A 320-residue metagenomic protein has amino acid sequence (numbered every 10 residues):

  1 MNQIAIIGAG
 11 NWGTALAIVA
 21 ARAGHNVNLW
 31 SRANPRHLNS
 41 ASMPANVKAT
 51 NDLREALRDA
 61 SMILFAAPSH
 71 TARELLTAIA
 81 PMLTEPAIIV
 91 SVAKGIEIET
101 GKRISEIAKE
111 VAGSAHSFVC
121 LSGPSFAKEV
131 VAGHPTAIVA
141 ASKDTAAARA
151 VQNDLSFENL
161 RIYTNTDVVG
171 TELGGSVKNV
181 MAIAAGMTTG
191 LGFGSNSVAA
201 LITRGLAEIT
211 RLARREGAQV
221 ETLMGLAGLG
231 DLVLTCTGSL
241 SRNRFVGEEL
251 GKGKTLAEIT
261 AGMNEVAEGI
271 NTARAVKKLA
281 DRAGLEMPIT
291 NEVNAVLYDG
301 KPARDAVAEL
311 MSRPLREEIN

Functional and structural regions predicted by a protein language model:
M1-D52: NAD(P)+-binding Rossmann beta1-loop-alpha1 motif at the extreme N-terminus of oxidoreductases
N2-Q3, I88, V293: Residues that mark the start of a beta-strand
N34-N39, I98-T100, A148: Short, charged/polar "capping" segments at the starts of alpha-helices and the immediately preceding loops
T50-R58, M62-P135, V151-N153: Rossmann-like NAD(P)(H) cofactor-binding subdomain of soluble oxidoreductases
T71, M82, I107-S117, P135-T222: Internal alpha-helical scaffold of NAD(P)-dependent oxidoreductase catalytic cores
A185-T189, R214-M224, G228, L232-N320: NAD(P)-dependent Rossmann-like dehydrogenase/reductase catalytic/cofactor-binding core
